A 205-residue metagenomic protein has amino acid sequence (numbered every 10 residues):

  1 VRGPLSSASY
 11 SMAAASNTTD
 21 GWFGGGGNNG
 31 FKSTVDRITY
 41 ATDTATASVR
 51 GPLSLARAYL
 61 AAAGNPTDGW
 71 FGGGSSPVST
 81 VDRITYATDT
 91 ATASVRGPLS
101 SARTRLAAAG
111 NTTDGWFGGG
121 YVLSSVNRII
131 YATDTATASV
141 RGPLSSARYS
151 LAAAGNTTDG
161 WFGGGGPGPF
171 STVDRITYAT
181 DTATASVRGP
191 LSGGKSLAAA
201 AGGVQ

Functional and structural regions predicted by a protein language model:
V1-Q205: Polar, enzyme-active/binding microenvironments
